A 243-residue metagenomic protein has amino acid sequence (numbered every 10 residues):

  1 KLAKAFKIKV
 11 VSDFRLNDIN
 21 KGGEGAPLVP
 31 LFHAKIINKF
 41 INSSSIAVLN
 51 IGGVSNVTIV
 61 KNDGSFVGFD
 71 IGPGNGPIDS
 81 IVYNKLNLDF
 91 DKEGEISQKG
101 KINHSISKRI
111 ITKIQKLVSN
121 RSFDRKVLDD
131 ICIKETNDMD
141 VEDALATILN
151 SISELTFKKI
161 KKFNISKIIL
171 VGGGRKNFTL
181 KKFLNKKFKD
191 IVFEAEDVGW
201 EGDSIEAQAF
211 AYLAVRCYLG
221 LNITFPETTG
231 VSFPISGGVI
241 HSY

Functional and structural regions predicted by a protein language model:
A5, V11-K39, A47-K116: Glycine-rich phosphate-binding loop plus the immediately following alpha-helix
K21-L31, A144-L155, E206: A glycine-rich, Thr/Ser-enriched phosphate-binding loop motif common to dinucleotide/cofactor-binding enzymes
I51-V54, K167-K176, A207: Glycine-rich beta-strand-to-loop/alpha-helix junction loops that act as flexible
N87-K167, N177-F183, K189: A contiguous, well-structured pocket-lining segment that forms one wall/lid of small-molecule binding clefts in soluble
N150, E196-Y243: Glycine-rich phosphate-binding/hydrolytic loop that grips phosphoryl groups
